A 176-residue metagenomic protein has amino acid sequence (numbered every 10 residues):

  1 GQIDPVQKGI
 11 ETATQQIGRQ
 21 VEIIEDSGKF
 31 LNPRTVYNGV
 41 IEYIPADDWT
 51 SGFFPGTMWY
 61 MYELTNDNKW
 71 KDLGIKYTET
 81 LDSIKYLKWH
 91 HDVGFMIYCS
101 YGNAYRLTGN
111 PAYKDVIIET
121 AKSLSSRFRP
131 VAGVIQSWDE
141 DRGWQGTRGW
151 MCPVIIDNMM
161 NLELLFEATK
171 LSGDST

Functional and structural regions predicted by a protein language model:
Q2-T176: Glycan-recognition and catalytic cores of secretory/periplasmic carbohydrate-active enzymes
